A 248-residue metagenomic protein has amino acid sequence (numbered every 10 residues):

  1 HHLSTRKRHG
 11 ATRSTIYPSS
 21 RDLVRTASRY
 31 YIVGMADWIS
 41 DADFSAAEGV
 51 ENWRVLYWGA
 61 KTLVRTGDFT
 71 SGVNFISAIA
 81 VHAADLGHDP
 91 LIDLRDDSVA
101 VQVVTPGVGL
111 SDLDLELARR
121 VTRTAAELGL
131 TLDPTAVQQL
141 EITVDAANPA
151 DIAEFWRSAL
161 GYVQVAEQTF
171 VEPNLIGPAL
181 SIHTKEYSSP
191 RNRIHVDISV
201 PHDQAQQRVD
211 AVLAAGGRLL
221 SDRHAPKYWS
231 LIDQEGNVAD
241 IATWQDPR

Functional and structural regions predicted by a protein language model:
H1-L56, T135, Q207, P247-R248: Actinobacteria-biased recognition of intrinsically disordered, low-complexity terminal regions
M35, A126, L130-D151, I194-H195 (+1 more regions): N-terminal beta-strand motif that seeds the catalytic metal site of vicinal oxygen chelate
A36-D96: Ordered, small/hydrophobic-rich secondary-structure cores
D37-W38, D97-T135: A cross-kingdom feature marking charged/low-complexity
A80-D89, V121-L128, L160-V163, A214-L220: A common structural junction motif
V104-D112, E116, P134, V165-T184 (+3 more regions): Vicinal oxygen chelate
G109, Q139-A147, S188-Q206, Y228-I232: Vicinal oxygen chelate
A146-A179, R208: Core segments of cupin and vicinal oxygen chelate
